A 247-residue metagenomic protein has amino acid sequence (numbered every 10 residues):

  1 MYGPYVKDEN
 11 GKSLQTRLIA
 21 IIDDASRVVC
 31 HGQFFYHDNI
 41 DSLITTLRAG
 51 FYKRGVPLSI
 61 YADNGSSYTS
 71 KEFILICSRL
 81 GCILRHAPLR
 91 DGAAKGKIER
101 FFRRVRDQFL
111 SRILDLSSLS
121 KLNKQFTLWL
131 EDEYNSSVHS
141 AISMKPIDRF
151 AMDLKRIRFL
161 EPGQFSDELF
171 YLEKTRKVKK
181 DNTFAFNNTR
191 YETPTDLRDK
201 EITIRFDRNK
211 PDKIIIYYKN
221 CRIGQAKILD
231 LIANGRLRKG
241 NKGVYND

Functional and structural regions predicted by a protein language model:
M1-Y52, V56-S66, A87-P88: A short, conserved beta-strand element enriched in hydrophobic/aromatic residues
Y5, Y134-D247: C-terminal, beta-rich DNA-binding module of retroviral/retroelements integrases
R27, L47, I60-D63, C77 (+3 more regions): Mobile genetic element proteins and their domesticated derivatives, centered on retroelements and DNA transposons
A49, E72-L75: Alpha-helical scaffolding segments of alpha/beta enzyme cores, especially the outer helices of TIM-barrel or partial
Y68-K71, D212: Short, well-ordered alpha-helical microsegments
I74-D167: Charged alpha-helix within mobile-element recombinases
